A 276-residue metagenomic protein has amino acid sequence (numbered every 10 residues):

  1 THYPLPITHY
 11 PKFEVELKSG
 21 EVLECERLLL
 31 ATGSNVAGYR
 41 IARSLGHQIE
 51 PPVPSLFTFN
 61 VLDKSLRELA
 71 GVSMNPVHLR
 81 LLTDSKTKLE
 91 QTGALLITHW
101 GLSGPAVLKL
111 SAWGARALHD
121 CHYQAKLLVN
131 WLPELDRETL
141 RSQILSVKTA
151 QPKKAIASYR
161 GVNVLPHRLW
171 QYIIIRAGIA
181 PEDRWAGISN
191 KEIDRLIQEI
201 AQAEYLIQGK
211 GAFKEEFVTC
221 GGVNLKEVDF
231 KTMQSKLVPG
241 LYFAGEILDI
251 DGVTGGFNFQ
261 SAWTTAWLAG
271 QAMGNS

Functional and structural regions predicted by a protein language model:
T1-K12: A conserved short coil-to-beta-strand element within the FAD-binding core of flavoproteins
H2, K18-G20: Conserved SAM/SAH-binding loop
E14-K18, R27-A31, L79-A244, V253 (+1 more regions): Residue-level recognition of phosphate/Mg2+-coordinating polar/acidic sites in nucleotide-handling active sites
E21-R67: Glycine-rich loop(s) and the adjacent beta-strand/alpha-helix scaffold that form part
R27, A31-L45, I250-S276: A conserved FAD-binding loop/helix module that cradles the flavin
K64-S85: Extended, Lys/Arg-enriched charged tracts that mediate electrostatic binding to polyanionic substrates
I247: Residues forming anionic-ligand binding surfaces in small-molecule and nucleic-acid pockets of primarily soluble enzymes
